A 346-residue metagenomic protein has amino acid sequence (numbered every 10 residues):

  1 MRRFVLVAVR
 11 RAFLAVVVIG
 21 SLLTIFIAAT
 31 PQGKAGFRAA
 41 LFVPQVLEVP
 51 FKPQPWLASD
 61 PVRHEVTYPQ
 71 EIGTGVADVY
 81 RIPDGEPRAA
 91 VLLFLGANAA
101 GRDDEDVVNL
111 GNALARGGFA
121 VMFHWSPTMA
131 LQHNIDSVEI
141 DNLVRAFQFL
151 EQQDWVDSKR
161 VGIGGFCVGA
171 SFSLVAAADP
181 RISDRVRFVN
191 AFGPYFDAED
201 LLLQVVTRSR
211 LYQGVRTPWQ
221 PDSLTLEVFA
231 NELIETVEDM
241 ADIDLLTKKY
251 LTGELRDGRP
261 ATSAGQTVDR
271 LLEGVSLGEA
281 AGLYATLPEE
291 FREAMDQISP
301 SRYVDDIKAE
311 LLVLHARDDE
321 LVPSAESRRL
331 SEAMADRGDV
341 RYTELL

Functional and structural regions predicted by a protein language model:
R2-S21: N-terminal Sec-pathway targeting helices
A40-E86: N-terminal cap/lid segment of alpha/beta-hydrolase-fold proteins
E86-R88, F94-H133: Short substrate-entry loop that stabilizes the transition state in hydrolases
R145-T225: Primarily recognizes the serine-hydrolase "nucleophile elbow" in alpha/beta-hydrolase and SGNH/GDSL folds
F192-Y303: Accessory cap/linker subdomain of secreted extracellular hydrolases
I307, V313-H315, D319: Short beta-strand/loop motif that positions the catalytic acidic residue of the alpha/beta-hydrolase fold
E320-E326: Conserved alpha/beta-hydrolase "acid-adjacent" motif
A335-L346: Catalytic histidine neighborhood in serine/cysteine hydrolases with alpha/beta-hydrolase-type architecture
